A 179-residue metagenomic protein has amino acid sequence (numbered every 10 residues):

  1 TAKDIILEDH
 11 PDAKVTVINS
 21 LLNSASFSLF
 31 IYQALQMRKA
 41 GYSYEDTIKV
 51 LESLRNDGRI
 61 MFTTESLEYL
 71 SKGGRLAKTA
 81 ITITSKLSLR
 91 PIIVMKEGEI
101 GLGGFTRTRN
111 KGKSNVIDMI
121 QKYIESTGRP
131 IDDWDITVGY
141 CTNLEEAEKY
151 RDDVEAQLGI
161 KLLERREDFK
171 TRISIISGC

Functional and structural regions predicted by a protein language model:
A2-T16, L22-Y32, Q36-C179: Mixed-charge interfacial surface used for oligomerization/domain docking and macromolecular partner engagement
